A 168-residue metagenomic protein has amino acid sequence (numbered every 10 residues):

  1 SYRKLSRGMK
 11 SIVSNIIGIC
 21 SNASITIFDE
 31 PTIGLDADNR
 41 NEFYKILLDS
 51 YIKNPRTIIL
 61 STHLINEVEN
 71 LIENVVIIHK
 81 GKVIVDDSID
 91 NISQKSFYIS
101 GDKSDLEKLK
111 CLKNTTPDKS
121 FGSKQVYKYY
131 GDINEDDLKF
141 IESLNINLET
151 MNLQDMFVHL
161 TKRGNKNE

Functional and structural regions predicted by a protein language model:
S1-N66, N70-E73, H79: ABC transporter nucleotide-binding domains
Y2, V13-G18, T26-I27, S50 (+6 more regions): Functionally constrained cores in energy, signaling, and assembly domains
G18, K108-L109, M156, L160: Residues that scaffold the ATP/ADP-binding catalytic core of kinase and kinase-like folds
T26-I27, P31, D105-L109, I133-L138: Short, surface-exposed beta-strand/loop "edge" segments at domain boundaries and coil↔beta transitions
N41, S93, Q154-F157: Generic structural signal for individual residues within well-ordered alpha-helical segments across diverse proteins
Y44-G131: ABC transporter nucleotide-binding domain
F121-E168: C-terminal coupling/interaction segments
